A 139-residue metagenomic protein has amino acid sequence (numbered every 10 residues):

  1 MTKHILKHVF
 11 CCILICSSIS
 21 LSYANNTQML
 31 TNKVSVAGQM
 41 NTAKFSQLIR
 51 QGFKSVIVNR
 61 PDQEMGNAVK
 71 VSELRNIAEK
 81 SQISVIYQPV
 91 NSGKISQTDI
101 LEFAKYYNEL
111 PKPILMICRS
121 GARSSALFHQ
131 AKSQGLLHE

Functional and structural regions predicted by a protein language model:
M1-F10: Bacterial N-terminal signal peptides that target proteins for export
V9-S18: Bacterial N-terminal signal peptides
I15-C16, Y23-L115, A126-E139: Cys-dependent protein tyrosine phosphatase-like superfamily
C118: Short cysteine clusters
G121: Substrate/cofactor-recognition hotspot
